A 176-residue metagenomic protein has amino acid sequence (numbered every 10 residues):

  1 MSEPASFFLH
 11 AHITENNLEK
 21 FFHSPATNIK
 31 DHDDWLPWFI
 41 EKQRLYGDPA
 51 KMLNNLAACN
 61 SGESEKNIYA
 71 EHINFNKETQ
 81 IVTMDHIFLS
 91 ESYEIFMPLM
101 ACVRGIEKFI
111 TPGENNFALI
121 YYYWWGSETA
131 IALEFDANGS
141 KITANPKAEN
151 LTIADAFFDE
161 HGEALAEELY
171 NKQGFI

Functional and structural regions predicted by a protein language model:
M1-I40, F175-I176: Short, extreme N-terminal segment that most often corresponds to the first beta-strand
A11, L45-Y46, S92: Intrinsic-disorder-associated interaction segments
H23, T27, H32-K66: N-proximal, solvent-exposed amphipathic alpha-helical segments enriched in charged/polar residues
A50-I176: Charged interaction segments
